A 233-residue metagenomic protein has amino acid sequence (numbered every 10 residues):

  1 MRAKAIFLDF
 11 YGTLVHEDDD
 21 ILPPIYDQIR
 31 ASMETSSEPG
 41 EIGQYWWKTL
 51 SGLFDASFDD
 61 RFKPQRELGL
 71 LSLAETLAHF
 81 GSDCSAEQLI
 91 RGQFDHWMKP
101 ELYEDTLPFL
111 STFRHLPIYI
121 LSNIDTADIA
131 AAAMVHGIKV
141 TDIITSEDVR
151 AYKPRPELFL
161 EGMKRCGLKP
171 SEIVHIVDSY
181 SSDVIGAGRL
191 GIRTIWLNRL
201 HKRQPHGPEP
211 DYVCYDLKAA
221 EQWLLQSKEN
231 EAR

Functional and structural regions predicted by a protein language model:
M1-I6, D83-C84, L107, S111 (+1 more regions): Asp-based, Mg2+/Mn2+-dependent phosphohydrolase catalytic module
R2-E104, R114: N-terminal helical cap/lid subdomain that shapes the substrate entry/recognition surface in HAD-like hydrolases
